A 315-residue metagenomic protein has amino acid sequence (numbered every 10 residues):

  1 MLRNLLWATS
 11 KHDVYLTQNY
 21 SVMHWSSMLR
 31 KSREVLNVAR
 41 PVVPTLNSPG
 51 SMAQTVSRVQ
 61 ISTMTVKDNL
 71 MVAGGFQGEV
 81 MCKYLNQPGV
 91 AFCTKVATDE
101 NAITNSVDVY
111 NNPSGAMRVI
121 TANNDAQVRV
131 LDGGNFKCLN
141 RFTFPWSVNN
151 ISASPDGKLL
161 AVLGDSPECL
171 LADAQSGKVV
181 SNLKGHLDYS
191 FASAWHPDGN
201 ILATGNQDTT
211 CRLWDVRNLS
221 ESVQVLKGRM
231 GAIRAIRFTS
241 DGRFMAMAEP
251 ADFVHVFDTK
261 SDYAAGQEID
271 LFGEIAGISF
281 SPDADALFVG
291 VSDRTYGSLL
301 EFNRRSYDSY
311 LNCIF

Functional and structural regions predicted by a protein language model:
M1-S166, L170-A172, N182-K184, K227 (+1 more regions): WD40 beta-propeller repeat fold
D165, V179, N206-Q207: Active-site cradle of extracellular carbohydrate-active enzymes
K184, A194, N200-F315: Structured C-terminal portions of repeat-based eukaryotic scaffold domains
